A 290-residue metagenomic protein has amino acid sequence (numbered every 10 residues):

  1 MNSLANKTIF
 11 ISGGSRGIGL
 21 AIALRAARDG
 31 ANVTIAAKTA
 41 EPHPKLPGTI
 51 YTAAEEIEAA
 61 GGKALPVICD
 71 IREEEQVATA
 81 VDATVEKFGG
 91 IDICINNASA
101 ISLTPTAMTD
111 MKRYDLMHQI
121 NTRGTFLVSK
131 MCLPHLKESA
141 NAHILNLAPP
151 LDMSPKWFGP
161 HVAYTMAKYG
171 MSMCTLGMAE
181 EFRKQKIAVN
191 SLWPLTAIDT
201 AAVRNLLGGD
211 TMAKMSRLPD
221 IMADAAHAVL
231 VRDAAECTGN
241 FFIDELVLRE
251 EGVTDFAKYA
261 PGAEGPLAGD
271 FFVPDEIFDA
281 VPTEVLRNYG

Functional and structural regions predicted by a protein language model:
S3-K38: Canonical Rossmann dinucleotide-binding motif of NAD(H)/NADP(H)-dependent dehydrogenases/reductases, specifically
K7, G62-K63, G90-I91, L136-P150 (+2 more regions): Active-site loop of short-chain dehydrogenase/reductase
D29, G177-I187, D233: Active-site-adjacent segment of SDR/Rossmann-fold oxidoreductases
G48, I68-A80, M111: The beta1-alpha1 cofactor-binding region of Rossmann-like NAD(H)/NADP(H)-dependent oxidoreductases
P105-T106, D110-L116: Substrate-binding pocket helix/loop in short-chain dehydrogenase/reductase
K137, A142-K184, W193-I198, G208: Catalytic loop of short-chain dehydrogenase/reductase
S191-L192, G209-G290: C-terminal helical subdomain
